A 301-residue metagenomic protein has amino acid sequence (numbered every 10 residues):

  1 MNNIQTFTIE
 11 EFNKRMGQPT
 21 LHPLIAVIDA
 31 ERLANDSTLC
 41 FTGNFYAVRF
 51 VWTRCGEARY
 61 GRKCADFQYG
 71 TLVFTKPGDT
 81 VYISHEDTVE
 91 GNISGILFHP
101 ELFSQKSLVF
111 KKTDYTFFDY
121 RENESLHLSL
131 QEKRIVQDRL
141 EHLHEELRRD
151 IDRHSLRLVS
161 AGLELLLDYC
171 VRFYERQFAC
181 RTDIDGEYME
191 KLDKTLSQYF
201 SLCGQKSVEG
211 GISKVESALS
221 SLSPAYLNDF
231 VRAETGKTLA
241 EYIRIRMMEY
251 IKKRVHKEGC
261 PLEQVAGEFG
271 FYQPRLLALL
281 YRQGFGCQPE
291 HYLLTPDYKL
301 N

Functional and structural regions predicted by a protein language model:
M1-D66: Generic protein-terminus/edge-of-domain signal
F67-V81, L97-P100: Conserved metal-binding segment of the jelly-roll/cupin
E86-R149: A hydrophobic/aromatic-rich effector-binding and dimerization subdomain of bacterial HTH-type transcriptional regulators
R134-S197: An amphipathic alpha-helical interaction segment
S160, T182-S220, E241-C260: A short, Lys/Arg-enriched amphipathic alpha-helix from helix-turn-helix/homeodomain DNA-binding modules
Y226-L227, V231, L276-L277, Y281: Short hydrophobic/aromatic patch on the recognition helix
A233-Q273, L294-N301: Terminal helix-turn-helix DNA-binding modules in bacterial transcription factors
A278-N301: …primarily DNA-binding HTH/wHTH and HhH modules…
